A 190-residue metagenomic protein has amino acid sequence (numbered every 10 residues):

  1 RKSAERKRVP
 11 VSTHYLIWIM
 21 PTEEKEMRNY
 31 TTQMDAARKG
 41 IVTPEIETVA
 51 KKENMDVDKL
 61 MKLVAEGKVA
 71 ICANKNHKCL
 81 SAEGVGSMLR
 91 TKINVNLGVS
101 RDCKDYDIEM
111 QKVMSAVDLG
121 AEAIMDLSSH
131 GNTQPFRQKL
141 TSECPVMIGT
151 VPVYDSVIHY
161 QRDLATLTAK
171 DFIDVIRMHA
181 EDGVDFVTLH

Functional and structural regions predicted by a protein language model:
A4-E5, V9-V11, E23-E26: Acidic, Ala/Val/Gly-enriched low-complexity intrinsically disordered segments
H14-Y15: Intrinsic-disorder-associated, low-complexity terminal segments enriched in Asp/Asn/His/Tyr and depleted of Lys/Arg
E23-D35: Generic start-of-chain signal for non-secretory N-termini
T32, A36, P44, T48-L189: Alpha/beta enzyme core
